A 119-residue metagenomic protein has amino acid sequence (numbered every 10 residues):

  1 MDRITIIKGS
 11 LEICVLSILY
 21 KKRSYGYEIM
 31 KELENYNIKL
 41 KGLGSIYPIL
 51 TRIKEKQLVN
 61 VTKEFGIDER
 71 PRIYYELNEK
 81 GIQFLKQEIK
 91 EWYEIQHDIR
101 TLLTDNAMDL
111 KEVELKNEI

Functional and structural regions predicted by a protein language model:
M1-T5, K63-E64: Short beta-strand/turn micro-motifs at beta-sheet edges
R3-S45: N-terminal helix-turn-helix DNA-binding core of bacterial DNA-binding proteins
S17, K31, T51, N60 (+2 more regions): A cross-family signal for key residues in well-ordered alpha-helices that form functional helical elements
I46-I53: Basic amphipathic alpha-helical segments that dock to polyanions
K56-P71, E76: Beta-hairpin "wing" of winged helix-turn-helix
R70-I89: Basic, amphipathic "hinge/linker" alpha-helix immediately C-terminal to the N-terminal HTH DNA-binding motif
Q83-I119: Amphipathic alpha-helical dimerization/coiled-coil segments that flank or bridge DNA-binding/regulatory modules
